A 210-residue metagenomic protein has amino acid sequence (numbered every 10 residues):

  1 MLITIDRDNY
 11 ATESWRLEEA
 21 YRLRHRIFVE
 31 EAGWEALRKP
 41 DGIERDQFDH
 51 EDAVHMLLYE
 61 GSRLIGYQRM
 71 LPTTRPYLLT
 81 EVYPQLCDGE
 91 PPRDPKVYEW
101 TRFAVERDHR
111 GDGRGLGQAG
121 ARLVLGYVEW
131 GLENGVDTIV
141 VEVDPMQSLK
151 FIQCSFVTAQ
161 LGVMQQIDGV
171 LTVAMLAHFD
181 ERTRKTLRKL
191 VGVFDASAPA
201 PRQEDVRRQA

Functional and structural regions predicted by a protein language model:
M1-E44, H50, H55-L57, L64: Short amphipathic alpha-helix that is part of the acyltransferase structural core
R38-R45, D49-D52, P76-G89: Short acidic (Asp/Glu) patches
D52-V54, G66, K96, L171: Residues that flank catalytic or metal-binding motifs in active/ligand-binding sites
Y59-P91: Short, His- and charge-rich active-site/binding loops that engage polyanionic ligands
P72-T74, R107, Q147, E181-T183: Feature marks short, surface-exposed loop/turn motifs that line or immediately flank catalytic pockets and channel
P84-T172, L176: Acyl-donor binding region in acyl/amide transferases
G169-V193: C-terminal "cap" of GNAT-fold acetyltransferases
K189-Q209: Conserved histidine-centered catalytic loops in small-molecule metabolism enzymes
